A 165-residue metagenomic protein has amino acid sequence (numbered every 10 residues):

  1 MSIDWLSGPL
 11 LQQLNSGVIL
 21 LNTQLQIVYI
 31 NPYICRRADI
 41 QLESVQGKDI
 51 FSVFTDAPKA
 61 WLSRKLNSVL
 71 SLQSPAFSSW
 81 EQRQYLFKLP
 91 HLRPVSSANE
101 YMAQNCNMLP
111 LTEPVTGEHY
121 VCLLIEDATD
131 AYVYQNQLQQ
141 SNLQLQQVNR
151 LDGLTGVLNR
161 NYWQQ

Functional and structural regions predicted by a protein language model:
M1-E43: Sensory modules in modular signal-transduction proteins
M1-L6, E126-Q137, N159: PAS-associated C-terminal cap
D4, Q135-N136, N142, Q146-N149: Amphipathic, heptad-repeat alpha-helical coiled-coil "signal-transmission/dimerization" linkers that couple sensory
S44-S63: PAS-family sensory/regulatory domains
A57-S96: Terminal output helix/cap of sensory domains in signal transduction proteins
M102-C106: PAS and PAS-like sensory/regulatory domains
N107-L109, T116-D130: PAS-family sensory domains
Q146-Q165: Conserved nucleotide-binding and Mg2+-coordinating catalytic segments in signaling enzymes
